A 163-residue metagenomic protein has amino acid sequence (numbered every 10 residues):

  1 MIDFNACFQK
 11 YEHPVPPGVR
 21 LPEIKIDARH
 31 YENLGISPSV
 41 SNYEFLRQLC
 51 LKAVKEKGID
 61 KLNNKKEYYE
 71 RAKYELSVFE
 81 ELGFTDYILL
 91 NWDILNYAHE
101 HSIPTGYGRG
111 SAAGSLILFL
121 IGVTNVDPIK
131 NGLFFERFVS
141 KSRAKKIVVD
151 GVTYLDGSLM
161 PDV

Functional and structural regions predicted by a protein language model:
M1-V163: Phosphodiester-processing cores and adjacent nucleic acid-binding clamps
